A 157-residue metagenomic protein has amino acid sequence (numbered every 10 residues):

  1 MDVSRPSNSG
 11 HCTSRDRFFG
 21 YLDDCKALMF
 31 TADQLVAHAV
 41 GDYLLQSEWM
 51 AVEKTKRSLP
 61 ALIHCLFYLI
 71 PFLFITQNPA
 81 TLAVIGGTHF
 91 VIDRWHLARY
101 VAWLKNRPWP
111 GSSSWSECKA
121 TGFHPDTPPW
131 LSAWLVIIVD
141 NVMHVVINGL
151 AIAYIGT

Functional and structural regions predicted by a protein language model:
F18-Y21: Aromatic (phenylalanine/tyrosine) cluster motif
K26-F30, L73-T81, T157: Transmembrane helix interruption/hinge and helix-loop junction motifs
Q34-Y68, F72, G86, F90-G156: Interhelical loop and helix-boundary elements at the membrane-water interface of polytopic inner-membrane proteins
